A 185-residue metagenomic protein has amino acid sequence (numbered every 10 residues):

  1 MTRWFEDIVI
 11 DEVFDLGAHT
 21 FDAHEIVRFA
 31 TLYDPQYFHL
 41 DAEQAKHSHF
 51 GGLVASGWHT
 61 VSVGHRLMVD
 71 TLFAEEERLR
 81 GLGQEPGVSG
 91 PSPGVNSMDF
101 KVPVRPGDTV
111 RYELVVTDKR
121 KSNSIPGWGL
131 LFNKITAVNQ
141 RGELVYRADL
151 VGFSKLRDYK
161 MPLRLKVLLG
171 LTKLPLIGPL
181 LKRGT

Functional and structural regions predicted by a protein language model:
M1-P93, R157-T185: Hot-dog-fold acyl-thioester-processing enzymes
T2-V9, D15, V102-T185: HotDog/MaoC-like acyl-thioester-processing domains
E77-R78, Q84, P91-R105, Y112-V115: Catalytic-pocket segment enriched in acidic/His residues
